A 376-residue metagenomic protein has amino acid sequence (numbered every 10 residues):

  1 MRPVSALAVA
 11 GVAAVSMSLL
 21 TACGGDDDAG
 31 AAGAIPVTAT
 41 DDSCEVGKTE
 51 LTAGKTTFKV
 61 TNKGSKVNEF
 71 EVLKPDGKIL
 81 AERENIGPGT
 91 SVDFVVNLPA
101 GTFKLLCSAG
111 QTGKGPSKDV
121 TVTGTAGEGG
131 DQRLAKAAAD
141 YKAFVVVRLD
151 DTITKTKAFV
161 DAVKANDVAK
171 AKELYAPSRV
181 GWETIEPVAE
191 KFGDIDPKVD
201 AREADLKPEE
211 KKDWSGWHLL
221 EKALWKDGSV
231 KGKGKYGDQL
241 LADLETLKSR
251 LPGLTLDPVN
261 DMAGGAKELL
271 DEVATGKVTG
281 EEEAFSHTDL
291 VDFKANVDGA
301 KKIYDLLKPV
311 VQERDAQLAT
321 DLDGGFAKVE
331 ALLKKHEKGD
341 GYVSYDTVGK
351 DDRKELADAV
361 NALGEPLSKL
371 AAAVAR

Functional and structural regions predicted by a protein language model:
M1-A10: Bacterial N-terminal signal peptides that target proteins for export
S18-A22: C-terminal motif of bacterial Sec signal peptides marking the signal peptidase cleavage site
G24-D27: Bacterial signal peptide processing site
A31-T52, T154: N-terminal edge beta-strand
G47-K66, V92-S108: Beta-strand cores of secreted/periplasmic/IMS beta-sandwich domains, seen most often in copper-related folds
E69-L73: Beta-strand signatures of extracellular beta-sandwich domains
G87-G130: Extracellular/periplasmic metallocenter environments
A126-R376: Mature extracytoplasmic or organellar-lumen-exposed domains after removal of signal/transit peptides
